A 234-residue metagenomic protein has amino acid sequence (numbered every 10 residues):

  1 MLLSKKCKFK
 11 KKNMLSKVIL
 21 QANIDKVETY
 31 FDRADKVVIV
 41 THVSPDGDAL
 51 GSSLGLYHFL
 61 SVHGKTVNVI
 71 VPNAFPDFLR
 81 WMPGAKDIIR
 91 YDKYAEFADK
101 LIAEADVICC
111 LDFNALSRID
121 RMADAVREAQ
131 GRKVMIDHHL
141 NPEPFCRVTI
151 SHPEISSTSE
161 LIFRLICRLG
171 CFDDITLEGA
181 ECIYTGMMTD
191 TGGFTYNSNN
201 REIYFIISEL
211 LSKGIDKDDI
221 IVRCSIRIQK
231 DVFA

Functional and structural regions predicted by a protein language model:
L15-V43, G51-P83, D87-R90, E96-D99 (+2 more regions): Hydrophobic helix-and-loop "lid/oligomerization" segment in the mid-to-C-terminal part of catalytic domains
G47-S53, L116-D120: Short glycine/serine/threonine-rich phosphate/pyrophosphate-binding segments that cradle anionic phosphate groups
L56-Y57, A125-E128, S151-H152, F205: Glycine-rich, phosphate-binding/catalytic loops in enzymes
I89-V148: Active-site cofactor/cluster-binding pocket
I136-I206: Short alpha-helices
